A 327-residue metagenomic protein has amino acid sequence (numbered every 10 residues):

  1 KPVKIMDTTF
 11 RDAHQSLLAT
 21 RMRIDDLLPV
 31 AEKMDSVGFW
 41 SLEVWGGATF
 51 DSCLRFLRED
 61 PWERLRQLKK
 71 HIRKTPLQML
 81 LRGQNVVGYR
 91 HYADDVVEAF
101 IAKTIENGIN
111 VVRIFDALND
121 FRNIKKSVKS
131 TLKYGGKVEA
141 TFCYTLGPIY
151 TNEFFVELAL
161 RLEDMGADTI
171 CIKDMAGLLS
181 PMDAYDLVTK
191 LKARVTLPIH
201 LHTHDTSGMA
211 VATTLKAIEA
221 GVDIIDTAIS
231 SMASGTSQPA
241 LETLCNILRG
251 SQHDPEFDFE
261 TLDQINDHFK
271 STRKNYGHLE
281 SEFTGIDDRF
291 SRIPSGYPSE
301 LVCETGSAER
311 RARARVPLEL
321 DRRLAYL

Functional and structural regions predicted by a protein language model:
K1-R113, A117-L327: Catalytic cores and adjacent flexible loops of soluble metabolic enzymes that perform enolate/carbanion chemistry on
